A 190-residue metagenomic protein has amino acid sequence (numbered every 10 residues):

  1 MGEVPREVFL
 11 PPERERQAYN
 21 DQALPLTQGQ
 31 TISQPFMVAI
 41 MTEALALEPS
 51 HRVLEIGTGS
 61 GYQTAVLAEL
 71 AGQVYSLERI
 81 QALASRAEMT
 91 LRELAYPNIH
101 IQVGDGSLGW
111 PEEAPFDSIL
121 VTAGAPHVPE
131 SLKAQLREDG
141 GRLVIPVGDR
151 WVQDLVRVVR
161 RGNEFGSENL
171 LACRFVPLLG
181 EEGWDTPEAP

Functional and structural regions predicted by a protein language model:
G2-L54, T58, Y62-L70, L83-H100 (+1 more regions): Class I SAM-dependent transferase core
A46-G166: Conserved nucleotide-cofactor-binding alpha/beta core module
